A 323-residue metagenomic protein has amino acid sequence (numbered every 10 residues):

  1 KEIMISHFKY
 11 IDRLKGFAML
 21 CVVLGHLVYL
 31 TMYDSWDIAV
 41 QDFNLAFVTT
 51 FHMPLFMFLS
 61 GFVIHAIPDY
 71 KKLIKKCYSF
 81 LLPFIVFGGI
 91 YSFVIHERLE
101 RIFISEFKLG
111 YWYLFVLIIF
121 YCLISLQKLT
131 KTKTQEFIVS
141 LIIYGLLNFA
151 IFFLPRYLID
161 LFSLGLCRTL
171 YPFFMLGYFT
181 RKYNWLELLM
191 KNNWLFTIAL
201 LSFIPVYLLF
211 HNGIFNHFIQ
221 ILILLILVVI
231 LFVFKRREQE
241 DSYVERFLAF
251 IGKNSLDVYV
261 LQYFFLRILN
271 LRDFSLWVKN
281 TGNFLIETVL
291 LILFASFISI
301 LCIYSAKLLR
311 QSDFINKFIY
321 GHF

Functional and structural regions predicted by a protein language model:
K1-F323: Alpha-helical transmembrane segments and their immediate juxtamembrane cytosolic regions
